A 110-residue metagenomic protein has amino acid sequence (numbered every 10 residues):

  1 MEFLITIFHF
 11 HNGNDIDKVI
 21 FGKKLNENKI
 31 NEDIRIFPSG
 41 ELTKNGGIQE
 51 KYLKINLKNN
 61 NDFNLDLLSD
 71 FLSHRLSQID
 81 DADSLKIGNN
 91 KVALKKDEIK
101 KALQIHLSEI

Functional and structural regions predicted by a protein language model:
M1-N60, F71-I110: Short amphipathic alpha-helical segments that predominantly mediate membrane engagement
F63-L65: Single-pass alpha-helical transmembrane signal-anchor segments
L67-S69: Glycine-rich, highly charged phosphate/nucleotide-binding loops
